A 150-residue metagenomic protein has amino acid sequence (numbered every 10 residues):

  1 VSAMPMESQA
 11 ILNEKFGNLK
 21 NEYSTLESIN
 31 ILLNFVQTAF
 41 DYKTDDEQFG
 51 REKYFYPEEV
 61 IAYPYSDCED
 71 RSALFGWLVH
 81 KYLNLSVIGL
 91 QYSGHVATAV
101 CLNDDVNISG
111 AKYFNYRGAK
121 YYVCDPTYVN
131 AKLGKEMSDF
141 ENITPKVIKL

Functional and structural regions predicted by a protein language model:
V1-I61, A119: Secondary-structure boundary elements
N21-Y23, D70-L150: Hydrophobic/aromatic-rich core segments of domains that either
T44, Y56-L74, Y82: Mid-length scaffold segments of soluble, non-membrane domains
